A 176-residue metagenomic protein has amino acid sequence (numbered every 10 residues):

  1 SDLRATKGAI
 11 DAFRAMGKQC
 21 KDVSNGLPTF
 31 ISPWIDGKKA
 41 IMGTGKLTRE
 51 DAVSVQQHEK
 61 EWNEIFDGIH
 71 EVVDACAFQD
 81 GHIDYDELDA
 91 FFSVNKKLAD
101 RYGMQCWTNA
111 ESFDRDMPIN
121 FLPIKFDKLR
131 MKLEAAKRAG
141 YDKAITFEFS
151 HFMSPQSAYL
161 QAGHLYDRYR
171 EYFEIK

Functional and structural regions predicted by a protein language model:
S1-K176: Glycan-processing catalytic domains of CAZymes
